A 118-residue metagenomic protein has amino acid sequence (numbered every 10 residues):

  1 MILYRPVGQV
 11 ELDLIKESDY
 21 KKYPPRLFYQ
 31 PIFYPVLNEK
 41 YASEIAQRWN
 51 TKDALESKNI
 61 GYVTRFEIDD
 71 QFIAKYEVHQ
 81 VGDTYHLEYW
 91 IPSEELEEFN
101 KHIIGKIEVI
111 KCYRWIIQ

Functional and structural regions predicted by a protein language model:
M1-K22, R26-F33, K40-Q118: Conserved NAD+-utilizing ADP-ribose enzyme module
